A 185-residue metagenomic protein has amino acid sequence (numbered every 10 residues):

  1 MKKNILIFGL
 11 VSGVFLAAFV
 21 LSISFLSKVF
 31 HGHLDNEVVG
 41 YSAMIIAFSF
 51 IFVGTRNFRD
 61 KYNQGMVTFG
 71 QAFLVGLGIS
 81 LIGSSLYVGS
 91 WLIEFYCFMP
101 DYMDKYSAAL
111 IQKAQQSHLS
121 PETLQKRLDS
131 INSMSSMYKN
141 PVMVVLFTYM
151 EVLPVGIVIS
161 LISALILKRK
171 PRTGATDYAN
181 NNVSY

Functional and structural regions predicted by a protein language model:
M1-F58: Transmembrane alpha-helical insertion/packing segments
K3, I7-V11, F15, L74-G83 (+1 more regions): Alpha-helical transmembrane segments of multi-pass membrane proteins
F15-I23, A47-I51, G83-Y87, W91 (+3 more regions): Alpha-helical transmembrane segments of multipass membrane proteins
T55-Q71: Membrane-helix interface/capping segments
G89-S117: Functional transmembrane-helix hotspots
K113-K139: Short membrane-interface loop/juxtamembrane segments of multi-pass integral membrane proteins
I131-P154: Individual transmembrane alpha-helix segments
L161-Y185: Juxtamembrane interface at the cytosolic side of transmembrane helices
